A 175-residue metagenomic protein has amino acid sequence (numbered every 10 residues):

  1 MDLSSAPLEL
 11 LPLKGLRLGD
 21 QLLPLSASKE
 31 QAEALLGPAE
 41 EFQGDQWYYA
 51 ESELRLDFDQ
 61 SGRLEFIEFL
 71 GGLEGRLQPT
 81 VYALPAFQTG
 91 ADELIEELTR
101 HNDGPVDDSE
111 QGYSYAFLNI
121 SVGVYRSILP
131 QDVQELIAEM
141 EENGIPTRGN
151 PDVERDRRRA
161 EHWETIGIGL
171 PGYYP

Functional and structural regions predicted by a protein language model:
M1-P175: Short helix/turn-capping signatures at newly exposed starts of structured segments
